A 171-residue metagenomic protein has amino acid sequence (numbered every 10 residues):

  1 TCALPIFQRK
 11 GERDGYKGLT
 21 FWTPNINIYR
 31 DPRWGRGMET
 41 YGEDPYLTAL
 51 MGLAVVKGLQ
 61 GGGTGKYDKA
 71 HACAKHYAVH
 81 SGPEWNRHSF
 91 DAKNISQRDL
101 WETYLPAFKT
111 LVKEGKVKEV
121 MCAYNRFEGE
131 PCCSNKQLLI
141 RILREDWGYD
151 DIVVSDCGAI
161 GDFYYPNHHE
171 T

Functional and structural regions predicted by a protein language model:
T1-T171: Glycoside hydrolase catalytic-domain context in secreted enzymes
